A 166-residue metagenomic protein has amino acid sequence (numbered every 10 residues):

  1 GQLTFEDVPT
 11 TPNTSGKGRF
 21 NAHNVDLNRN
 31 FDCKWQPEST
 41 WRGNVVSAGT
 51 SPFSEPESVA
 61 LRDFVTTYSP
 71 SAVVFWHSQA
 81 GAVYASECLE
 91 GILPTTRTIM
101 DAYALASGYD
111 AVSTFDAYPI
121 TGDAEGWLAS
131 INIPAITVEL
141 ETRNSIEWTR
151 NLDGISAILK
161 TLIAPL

Functional and structural regions predicted by a protein language model:
G1-P94, D101, T137-L140: Active-site/substrate-binding loop(s) of hydrolase catalytic cores
F64-Y68, A102, A106, I158-P165: Structured segments of extracytoplasmic/periplasmic soluble domains in secreted or envelope-associated proteins
T67-V73, S107-A111, I131-P134: Loop/turn elements at helix/coil->beta-strand transitions in domains of secreted/extracellular proteins
V73-F75, A82-P94, A117-L166: Active-site-adjacent mobile loop/cap segments within catalytic or ligand-binding domains
R97-D116, D123: Short, flexible loop segments at boundaries between secondary-structure elements
